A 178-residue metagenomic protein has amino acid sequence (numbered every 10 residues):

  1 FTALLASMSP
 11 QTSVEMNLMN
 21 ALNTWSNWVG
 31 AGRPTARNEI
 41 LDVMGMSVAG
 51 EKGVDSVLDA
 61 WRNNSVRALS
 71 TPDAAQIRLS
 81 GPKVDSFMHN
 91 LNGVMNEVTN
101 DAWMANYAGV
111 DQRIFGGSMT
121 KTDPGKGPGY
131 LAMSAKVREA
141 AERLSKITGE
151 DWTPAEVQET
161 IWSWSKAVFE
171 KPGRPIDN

Functional and structural regions predicted by a protein language model:
F1-N178: HhH-family (HhH-GPD) DNA N-glycosylase catalytic core used in base-excision repair
